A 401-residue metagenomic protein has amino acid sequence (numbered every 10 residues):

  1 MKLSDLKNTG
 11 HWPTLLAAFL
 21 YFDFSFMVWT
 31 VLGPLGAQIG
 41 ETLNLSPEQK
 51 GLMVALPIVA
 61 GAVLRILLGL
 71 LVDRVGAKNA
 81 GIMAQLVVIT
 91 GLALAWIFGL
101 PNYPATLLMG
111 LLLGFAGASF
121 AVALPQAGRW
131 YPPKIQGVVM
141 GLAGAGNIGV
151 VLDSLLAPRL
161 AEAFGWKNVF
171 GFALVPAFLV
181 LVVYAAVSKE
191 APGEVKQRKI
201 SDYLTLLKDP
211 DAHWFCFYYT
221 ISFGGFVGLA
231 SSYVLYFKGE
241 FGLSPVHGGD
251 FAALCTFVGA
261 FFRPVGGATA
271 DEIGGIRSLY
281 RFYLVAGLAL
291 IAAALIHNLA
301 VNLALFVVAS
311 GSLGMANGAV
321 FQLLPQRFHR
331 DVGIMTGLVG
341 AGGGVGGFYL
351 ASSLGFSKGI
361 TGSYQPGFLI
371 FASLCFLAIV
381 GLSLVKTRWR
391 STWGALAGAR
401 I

Functional and structural regions predicted by a protein language model:
L32-G36, D211-P264: Extracytoplasmic gate region of multi-pass secondary transporters
K78-G81, T106, L279: Primarily marks hydrophobic transmembrane alpha-helices of the MFS/SLC 12-helix fold
L86-L100, V285-H297: C-terminal ends and interior cores of transmembrane alpha-helices in multi-pass membrane transporters/permeases
P104-A118, T220, V301-M315: Hydrophobic core of transmembrane alpha-helices in multi-pass small-molecule transporters, especially MFS/SLC-type
M109-G146: Cytoplasmic helix-loop-helix junction between adjacent transmembrane helices in 12-TM secondary transporters
L142-S188: Helix-loop-helix hairpin linking two adjacent transmembrane segments in secondary transporters
N168-A185, P366-L384: Symmetry-related core transmembrane helices of the 12-TM Major Facilitator Superfamily/SLC fold
I273-V320: C-terminal transmembrane helical hairpin of 12-TM major facilitator-type secondary transporters
